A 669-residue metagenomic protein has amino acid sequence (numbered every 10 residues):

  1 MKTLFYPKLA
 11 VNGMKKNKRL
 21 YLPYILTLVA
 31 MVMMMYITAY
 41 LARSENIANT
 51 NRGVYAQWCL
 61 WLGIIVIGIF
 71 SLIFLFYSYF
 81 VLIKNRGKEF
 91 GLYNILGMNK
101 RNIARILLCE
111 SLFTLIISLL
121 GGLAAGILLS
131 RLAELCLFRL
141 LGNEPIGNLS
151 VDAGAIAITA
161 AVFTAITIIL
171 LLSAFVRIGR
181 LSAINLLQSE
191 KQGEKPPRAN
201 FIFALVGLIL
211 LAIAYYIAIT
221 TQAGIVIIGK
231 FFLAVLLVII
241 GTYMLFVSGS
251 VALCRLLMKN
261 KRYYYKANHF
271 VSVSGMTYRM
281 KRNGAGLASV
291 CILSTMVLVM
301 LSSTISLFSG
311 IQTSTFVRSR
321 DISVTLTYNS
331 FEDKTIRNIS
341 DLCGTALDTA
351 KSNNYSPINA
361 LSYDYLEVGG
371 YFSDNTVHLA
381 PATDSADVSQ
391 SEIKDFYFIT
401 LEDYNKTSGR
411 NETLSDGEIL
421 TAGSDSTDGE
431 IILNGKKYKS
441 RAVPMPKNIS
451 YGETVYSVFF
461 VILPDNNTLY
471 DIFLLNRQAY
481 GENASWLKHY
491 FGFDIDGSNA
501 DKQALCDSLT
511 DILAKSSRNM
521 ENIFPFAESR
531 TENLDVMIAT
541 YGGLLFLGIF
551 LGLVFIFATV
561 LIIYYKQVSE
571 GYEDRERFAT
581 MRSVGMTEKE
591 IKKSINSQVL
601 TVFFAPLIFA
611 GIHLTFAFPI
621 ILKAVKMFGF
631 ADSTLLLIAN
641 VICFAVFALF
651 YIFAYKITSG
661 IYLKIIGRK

Functional and structural regions predicted by a protein language model:
K2-K8, R180-E194, Y572-E576, L663-K669: Short cytosolic juxtamembrane segments of multi-pass membrane proteins
Y6-N17, V271-R279: A short amphipathic helical element positioned immediately N-terminal to and/or at the very start of a transmembrane
R19-N46, Y55-G91, S111-A125, L205-V206 (+5 more regions): Hydrophobic alpha-helical transmembrane segments of multi-pass inner-membrane transport and secretion
L22-L28, M33-I37, A161-I166, K195-Q312 (+3 more regions): Alpha-helical transmembrane segments, especially those used as permease/efflux helices and single-pass anchors
A30-S44, Y77-V81, K88, T114-N143 (+6 more regions): Small-residue-rich transmembrane alpha-helices
L149-S150, L186-A199, S272-T277, K589-K593: Membrane-interface segments at loop-to-transmembrane junctions
V317-F557: Basic-flanked hydrophobic alpha-helices used for secretion and membrane insertion
